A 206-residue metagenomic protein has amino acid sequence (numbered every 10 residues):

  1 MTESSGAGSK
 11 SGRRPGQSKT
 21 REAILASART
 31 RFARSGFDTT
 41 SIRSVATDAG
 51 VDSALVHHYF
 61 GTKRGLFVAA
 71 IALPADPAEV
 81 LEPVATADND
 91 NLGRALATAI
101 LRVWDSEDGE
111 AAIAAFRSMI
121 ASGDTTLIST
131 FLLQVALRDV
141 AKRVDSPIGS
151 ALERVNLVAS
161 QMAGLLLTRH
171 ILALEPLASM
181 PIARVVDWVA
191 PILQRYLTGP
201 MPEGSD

Functional and structural regions predicted by a protein language model:
M1-V51, R64-V68: Basic, helix-initiating cap at the start of DNA-binding domains
S27, R31-R34, A114, S118 (+2 more regions): Solvent-exposed, amphipathic alpha-helical segments
T47, V68-L96: Amphipathic alpha-helical linker/stalk segments
A54: Key DNA-contact positions within bacterial/archaeal DNA-binding proteins
Y59: Residues in the recognition helix of alpha-helical DNA-binding motifs
K63, P74, E107-D108, I128 (+2 more regions): Hydrophobic/aromatic residues within well-ordered alpha-helical segments
N89-F116, I120-I128: Helical hydrophobic small-molecule/effector-binding pocket
T125-L133, A141-Y196, P200-D206: Hydrophobic/aromatic-rich alpha-helical bundle segments in the mid-to-C-terminal region
